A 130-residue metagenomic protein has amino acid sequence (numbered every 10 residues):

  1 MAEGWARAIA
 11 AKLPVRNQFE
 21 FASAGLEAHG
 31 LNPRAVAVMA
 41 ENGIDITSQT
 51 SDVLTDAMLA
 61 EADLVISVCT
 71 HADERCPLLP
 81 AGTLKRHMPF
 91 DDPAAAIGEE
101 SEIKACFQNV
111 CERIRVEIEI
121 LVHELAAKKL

Functional and structural regions predicted by a protein language model:
M1-D56: Conserved active-site segments centered on acidic
H29-L31, A72-R75: Short, charged/polar "capping" segments at the starts of alpha-helices and the immediately preceding loops
D45, H71-A72: Short, charged/polar surface micro-motifs in flexible loops or helix N-caps
L59-E61: Alpha-helix C-terminal capping/helix-to-coil transition sites in glycosyltransferase folds
S67-V68: Redox-cofactor binding/interface segments in oxidoreductases and associated redox assembly factors
D73-L130: Phosphate-binding/catalytic loops
